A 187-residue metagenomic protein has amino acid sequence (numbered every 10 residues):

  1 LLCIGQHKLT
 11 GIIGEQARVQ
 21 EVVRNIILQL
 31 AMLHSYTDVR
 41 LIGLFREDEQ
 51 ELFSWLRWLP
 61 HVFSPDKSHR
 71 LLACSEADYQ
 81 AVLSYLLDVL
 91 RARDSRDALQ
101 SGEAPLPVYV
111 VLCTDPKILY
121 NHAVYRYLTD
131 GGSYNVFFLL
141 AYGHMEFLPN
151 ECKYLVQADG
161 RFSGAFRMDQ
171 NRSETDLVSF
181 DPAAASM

Functional and structural regions predicted by a protein language model:
L1-M187: Accessory regions of macromolecular translocation/handling assemblies
